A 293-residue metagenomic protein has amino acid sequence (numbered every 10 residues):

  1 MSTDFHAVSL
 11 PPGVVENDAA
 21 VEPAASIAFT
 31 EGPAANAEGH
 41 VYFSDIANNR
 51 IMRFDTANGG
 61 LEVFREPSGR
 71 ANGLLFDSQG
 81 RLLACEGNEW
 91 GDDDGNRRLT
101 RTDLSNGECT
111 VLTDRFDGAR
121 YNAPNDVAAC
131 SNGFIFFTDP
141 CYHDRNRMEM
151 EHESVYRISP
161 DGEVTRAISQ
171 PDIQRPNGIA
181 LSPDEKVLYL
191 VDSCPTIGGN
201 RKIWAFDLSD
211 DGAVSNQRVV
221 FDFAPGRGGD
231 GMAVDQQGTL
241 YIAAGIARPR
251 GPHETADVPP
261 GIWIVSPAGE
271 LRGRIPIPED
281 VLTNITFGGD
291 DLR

Functional and structural regions predicted by a protein language model:
M1-R293: Sequence-structural signature of mature extracellular/luminal beta-sheet repeat domains, prominently beta-propellers
